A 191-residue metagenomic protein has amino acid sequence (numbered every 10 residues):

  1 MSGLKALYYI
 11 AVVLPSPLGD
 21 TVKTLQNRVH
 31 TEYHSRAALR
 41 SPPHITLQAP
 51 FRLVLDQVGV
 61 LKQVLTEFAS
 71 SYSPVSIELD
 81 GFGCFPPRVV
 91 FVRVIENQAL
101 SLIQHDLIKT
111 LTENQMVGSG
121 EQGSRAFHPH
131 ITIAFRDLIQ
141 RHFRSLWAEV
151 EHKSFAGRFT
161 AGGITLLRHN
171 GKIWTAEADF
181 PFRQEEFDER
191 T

Functional and structural regions predicted by a protein language model:
M1-S76, A99-G157, G163, I173-T191: Basic, often amphipathic N-terminal segments
R52, V90-E96: Short histidine-centered catalytic/ligand-binding loop motif
V89-V90, W174: Hydrophobic residues embedded in beta-strands of well-ordered beta-sheets
L166-R168: Short, exposed beta-strand-loop hairpins at the edges of beta-sheets in extracellular/periplasmic proteins
